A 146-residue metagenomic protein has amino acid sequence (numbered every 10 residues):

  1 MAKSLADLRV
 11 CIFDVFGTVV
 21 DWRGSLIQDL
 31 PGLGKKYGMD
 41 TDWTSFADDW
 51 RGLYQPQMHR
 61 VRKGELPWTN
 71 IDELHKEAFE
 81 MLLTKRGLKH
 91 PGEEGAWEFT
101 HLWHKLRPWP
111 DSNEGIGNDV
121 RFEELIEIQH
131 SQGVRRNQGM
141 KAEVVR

Functional and structural regions predicted by a protein language model:
L5-P110: N-terminal helical cap/lid subdomain that shapes the substrate entry/recognition surface in HAD-like hydrolases
E94-L106, S112-R146: Substrate-recognition element of Asp-dependent hydrolases with the DxDx(T/V) motif
